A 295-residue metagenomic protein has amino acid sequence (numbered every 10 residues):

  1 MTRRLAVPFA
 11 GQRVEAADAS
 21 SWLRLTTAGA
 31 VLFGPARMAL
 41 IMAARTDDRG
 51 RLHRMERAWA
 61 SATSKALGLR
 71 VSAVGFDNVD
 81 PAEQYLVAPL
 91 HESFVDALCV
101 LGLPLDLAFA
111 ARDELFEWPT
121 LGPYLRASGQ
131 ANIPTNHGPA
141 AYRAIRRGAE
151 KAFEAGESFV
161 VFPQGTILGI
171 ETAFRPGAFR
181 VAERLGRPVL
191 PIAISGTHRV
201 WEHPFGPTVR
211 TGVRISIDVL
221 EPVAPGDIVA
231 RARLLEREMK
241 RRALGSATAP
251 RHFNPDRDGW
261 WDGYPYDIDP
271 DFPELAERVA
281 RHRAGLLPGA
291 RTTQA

Functional and structural regions predicted by a protein language model:
M1-A88, W261-A295: Membrane-anchoring hydrophobic helices of lipid-metabolizing enzymes
T2-E15, R143-A295: Non-catalytic C-terminal accessory region of glycerolipid acyltransferases and related lyso-lipid remodeling enzymes
A30-A43, A66, D80-G138: Catalytic core of membrane glycerolipid acyltransferases/transacylases, capturing the structured, soluble-facing
R45-R49, L115, G138-P139, T166-G169 (+1 more regions): Short histidine/acidic/glycine/proline-rich micro-motifs that form metal- and phosphate-coordinating active-site loops
A60, G129-T135, P163-T166: Short, basic, glycine/proline-bearing loop/turn elements
A60-S61, V100, G122, A149-E150 (+1 more regions): Short amphipathic alpha-helical segments and helix-helix/interface helices
R70, D106-L107, A131, G156 (+1 more regions): Secondary-structure boundary/capping positions in well-ordered alpha/beta enzyme cores
N78-V79, A140, T197: Positions that flank functional sites
